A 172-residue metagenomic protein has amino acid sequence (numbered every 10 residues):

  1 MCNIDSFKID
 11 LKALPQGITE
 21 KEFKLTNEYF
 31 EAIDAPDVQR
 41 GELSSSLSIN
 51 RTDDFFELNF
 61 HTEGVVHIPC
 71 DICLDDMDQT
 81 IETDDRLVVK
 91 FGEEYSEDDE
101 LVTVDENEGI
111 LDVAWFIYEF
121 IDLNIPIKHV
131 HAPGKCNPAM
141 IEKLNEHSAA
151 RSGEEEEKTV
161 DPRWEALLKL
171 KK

Functional and structural regions predicted by a protein language model:
M1-H67: A positional/architectural concept
M1-L11, Q16, E42, F91-K172: Charge-rich, low-complexity linker and terminal segments
C70: Short cysteine-rich clusters marking metal-coordination/redox-active sites
C73: Conformational-control "hinges and anchors"
M77: Cys/His-rich microdomains that often coordinate metals
T80-T83: Short Cys/His-rich "knuckle" micro-motifs
R86-K90: Short beta-strand edge segments in extracellular beta-sheet folds
